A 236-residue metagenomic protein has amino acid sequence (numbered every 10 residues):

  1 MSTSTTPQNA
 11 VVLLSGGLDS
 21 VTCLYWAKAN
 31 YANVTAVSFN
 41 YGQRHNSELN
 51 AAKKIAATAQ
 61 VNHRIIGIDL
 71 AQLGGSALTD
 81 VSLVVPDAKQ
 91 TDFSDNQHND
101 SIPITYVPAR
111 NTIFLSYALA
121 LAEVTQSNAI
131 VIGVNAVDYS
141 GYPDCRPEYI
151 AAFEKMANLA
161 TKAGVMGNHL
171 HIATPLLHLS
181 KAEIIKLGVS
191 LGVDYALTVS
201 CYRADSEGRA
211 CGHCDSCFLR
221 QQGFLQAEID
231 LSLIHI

Functional and structural regions predicted by a protein language model:
S2-L191: ATP-dependent adenylation/nucleotidyltransferase module used to activate substrates
I66-I68, D194-R203: Conserved S-adenosyl-L-methionine
A129, G164, Y195, L225-E228: Secondary-structure transition/capping residues
V199-Q222: Local cysteine-cluster metal-coordination motifs and their immediate loop/turn environment, predominantly Fe-S cluster
H213, G223-S232: Short cysteine/histidine-rich zinc-coordinating motifs and their immediately flanking basic loops
I234-I236: Conserved small/polar residues in nucleotide/adenosyl-binding loops
